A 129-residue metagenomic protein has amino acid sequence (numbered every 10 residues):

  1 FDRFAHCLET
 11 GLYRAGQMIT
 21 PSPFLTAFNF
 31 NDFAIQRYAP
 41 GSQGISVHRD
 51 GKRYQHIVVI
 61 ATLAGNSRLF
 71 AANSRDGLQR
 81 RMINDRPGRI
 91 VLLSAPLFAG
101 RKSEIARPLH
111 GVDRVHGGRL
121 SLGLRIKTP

Functional and structural regions predicted by a protein language model:
F1-P40: Signature of the catalytic double-stranded beta-helix
P23, R49-D50, V58-V59, R80-M82 (+1 more regions): A generic local secondary-structure boundary/capping motif
F28, R53-Y54, D76, I105: Short solvent-exposed loop/turn micro-motifs enriched in small/polar/acidic residues
F30-D32, V58, N66, R119: Extracellular structured ligand-interaction cores
R37-P40, G51-R68: Short, conserved beta-strand element in jelly-roll/cupin
G41-G44, S94: Short Pro/Gly-enriched beta-strand edge/turn motifs at strand-loop
Q43-V47, A106-L109: A short, acidic/glycine-rich surface segment
F70-P129: Catalytic core of Fe(II)/2-oxoglutarate
